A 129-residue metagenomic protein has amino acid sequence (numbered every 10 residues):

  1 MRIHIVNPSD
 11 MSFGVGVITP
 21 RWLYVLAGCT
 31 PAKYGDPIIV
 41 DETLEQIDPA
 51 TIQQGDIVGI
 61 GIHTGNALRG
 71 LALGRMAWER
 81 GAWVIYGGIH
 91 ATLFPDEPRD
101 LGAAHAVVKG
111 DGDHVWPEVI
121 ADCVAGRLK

Functional and structural regions predicted by a protein language model:
R2-G14, I57: Nucleotide-activated donor-dependent transferases that construct or modify glycoconjugates
S12-L23: Glycine- and acidic-residue-enriched helix-capping/strand-helix junction motifs
L26-K129: Glycine-rich beta-alpha loop elements in corrinoid/cobalamin-binding modules across cobalamin-dependent enzymes
